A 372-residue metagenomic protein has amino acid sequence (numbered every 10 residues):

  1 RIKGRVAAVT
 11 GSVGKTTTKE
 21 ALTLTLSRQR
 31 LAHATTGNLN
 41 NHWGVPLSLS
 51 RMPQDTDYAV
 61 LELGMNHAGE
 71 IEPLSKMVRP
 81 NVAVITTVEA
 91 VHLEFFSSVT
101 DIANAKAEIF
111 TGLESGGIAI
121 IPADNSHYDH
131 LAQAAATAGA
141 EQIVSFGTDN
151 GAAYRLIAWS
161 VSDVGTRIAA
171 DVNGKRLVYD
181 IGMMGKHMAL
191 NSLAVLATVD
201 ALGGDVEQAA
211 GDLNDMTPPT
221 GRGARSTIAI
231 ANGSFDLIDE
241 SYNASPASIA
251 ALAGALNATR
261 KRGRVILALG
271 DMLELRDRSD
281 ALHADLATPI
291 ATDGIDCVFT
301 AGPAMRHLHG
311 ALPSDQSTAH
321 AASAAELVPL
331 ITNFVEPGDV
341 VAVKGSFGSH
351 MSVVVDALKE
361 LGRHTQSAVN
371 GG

Functional and structural regions predicted by a protein language model:
R1-A123, D129-G139, A357-G371: Phosphate-binding loop of NTP-binding sites
T10, T36, I121-A123, G147 (+3 more regions): Short beta-strand/turn micro-motifs composed of small residues that flank or help shape donor/cofactor-binding pockets
V13, T36, L49, K106 (+6 more regions): Short, well-ordered turn and helix-capping elements at secondary-structure junctions
R30-G37, I143-T148, S317-H320: Conserved RecA-like helicase motor-core motifs
N81, F95, S115, S126 (+5 more regions): ATP-dependent carboxylate-amine ligase
V161-R167: A short, compositionally biased
